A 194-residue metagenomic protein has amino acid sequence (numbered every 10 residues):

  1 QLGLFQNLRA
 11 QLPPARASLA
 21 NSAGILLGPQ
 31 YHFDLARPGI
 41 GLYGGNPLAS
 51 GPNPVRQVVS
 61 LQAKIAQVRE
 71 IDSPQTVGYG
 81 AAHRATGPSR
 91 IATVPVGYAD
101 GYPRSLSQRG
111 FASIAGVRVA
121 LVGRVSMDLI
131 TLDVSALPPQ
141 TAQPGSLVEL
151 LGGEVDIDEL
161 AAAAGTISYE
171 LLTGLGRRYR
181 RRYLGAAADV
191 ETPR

Functional and structural regions predicted by a protein language model:
Q1-K64, V68-D72, P138, A186 (+1 more regions): Active-site loop/helix belt of alpha/beta enzymes
E70-R194: C-terminal accessory subdomain/extension
